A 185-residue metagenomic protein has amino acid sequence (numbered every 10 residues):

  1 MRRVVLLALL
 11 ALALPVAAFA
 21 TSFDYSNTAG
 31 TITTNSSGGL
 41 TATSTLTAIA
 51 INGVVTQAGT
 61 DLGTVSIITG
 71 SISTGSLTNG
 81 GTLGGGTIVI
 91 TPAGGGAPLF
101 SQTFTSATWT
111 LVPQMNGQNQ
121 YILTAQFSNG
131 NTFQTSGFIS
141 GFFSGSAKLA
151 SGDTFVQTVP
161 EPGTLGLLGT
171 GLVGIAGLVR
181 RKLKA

Functional and structural regions predicted by a protein language model:
M1-S22, L149-L178, A185: Short, threonine-centered small-residue motifs that mark membrane-proximal processing/anchoring sites and TM-junction
L9, T33, S73-G75, T91 (+5 more regions): Residues in flexible loops and secondary-structure boundaries
P15, G53, A58, G84 (+4 more regions): Proline-rich intrinsically disordered, low-complexity coils
F19-L83, F138-T158: N-terminal segment immediately downstream of the Sec signal-peptide cleavage site in secreted/extracellular proteins
L40, K182-A185: Intrinsic structural disorder
G86-I88, P92-G141: Acidic, glycine-rich flexible loop segments
